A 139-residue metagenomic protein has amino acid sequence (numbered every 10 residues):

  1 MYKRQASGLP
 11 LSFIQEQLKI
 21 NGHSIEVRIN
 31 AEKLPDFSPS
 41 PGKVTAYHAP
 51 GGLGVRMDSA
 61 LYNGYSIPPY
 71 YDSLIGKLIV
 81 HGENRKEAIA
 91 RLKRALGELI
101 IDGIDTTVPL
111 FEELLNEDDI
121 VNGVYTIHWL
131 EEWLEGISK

Functional and structural regions predicted by a protein language model:
K3-K139: Catalytic cores of soluble metabolic enzymes centered on carboxylation/carboxyl-transfer
